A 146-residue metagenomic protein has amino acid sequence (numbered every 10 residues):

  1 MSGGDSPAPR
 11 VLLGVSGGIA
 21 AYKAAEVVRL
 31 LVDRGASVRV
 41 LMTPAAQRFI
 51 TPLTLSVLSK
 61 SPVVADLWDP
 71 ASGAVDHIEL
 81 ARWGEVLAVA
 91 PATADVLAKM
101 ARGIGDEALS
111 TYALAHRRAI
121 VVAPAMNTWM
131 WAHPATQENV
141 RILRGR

Functional and structural regions predicted by a protein language model:
M1-R146: A cross-family phosphate/adenosyl-ligand binding-site feature
